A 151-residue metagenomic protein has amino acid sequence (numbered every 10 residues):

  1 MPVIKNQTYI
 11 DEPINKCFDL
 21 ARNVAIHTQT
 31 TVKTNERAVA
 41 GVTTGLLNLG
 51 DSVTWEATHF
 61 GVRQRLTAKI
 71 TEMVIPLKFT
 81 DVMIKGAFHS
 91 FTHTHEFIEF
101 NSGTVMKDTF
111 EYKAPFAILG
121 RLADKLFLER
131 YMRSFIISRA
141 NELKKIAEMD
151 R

Functional and structural regions predicted by a protein language model:
M1-T44, N48: Hydrophobic ligand-binding cavity/cleft-lining segments
V3-K5, R63-T67, S90-H93: Short, surface-exposed coil-to-beta transition loops
Q7-D11, E56, K69, E96-I98 (+1 more regions): Generic structural detector for well-ordered beta-strands
I10-E12, H59-G61, E72, A87 (+1 more regions): Beta-strand elements of well-folded, non-transmembrane domains
P13, I75-P76, F100-G103: Short strand-connecting beta-turns/loops that link adjacent beta-strands
K16-A21, H27, V53, I70 (+4 more regions): Hydrophobic pocket/interface hotspot
A38-K85, S138-R151: Glycine-rich portal/gate segments that line the openings of hydrophobic small-molecule binding cavities
T80-R133: Beta-strand/loop substructures that line and gate deep hydrophobic ligand-binding cavities in soluble
